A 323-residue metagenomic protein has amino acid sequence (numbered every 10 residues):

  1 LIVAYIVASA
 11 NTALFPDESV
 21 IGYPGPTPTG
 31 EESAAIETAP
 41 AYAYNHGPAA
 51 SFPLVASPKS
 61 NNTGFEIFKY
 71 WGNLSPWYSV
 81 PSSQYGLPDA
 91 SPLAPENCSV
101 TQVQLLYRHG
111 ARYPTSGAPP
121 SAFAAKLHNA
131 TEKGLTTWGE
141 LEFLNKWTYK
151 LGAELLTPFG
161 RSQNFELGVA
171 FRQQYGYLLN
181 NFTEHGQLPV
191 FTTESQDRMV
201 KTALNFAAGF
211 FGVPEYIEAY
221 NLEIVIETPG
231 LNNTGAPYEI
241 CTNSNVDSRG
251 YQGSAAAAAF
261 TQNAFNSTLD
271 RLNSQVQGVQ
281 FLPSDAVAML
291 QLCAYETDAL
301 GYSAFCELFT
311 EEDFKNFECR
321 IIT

Functional and structural regions predicted by a protein language model:
V3-Q187, D197-T323: Signature for phosphate-centric chemistry
F191-S195: Short glycine-centered, acidic/aromatic-flanked micro-motifs in structured strand/loop junctions that mark active-site
